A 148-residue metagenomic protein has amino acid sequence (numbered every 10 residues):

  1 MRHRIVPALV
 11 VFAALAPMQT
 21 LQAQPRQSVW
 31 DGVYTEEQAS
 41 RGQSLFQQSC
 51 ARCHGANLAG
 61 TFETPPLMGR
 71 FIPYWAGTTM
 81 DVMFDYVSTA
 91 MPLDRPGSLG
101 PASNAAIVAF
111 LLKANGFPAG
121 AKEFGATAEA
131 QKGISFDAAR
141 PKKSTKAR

Functional and structural regions predicted by a protein language model:
M1-R4: Positively charged n-region of N-terminal signal peptides that target proteins for export
P7-P17: Bacterial N-terminal signal peptides
L21-L45: Electrostatic cytochrome c docking/interface patches
R26-S28, P96-R148: Flexible coil segments in periplasmic/lumen-exposed cytochrome c-class electron-transfer proteins
G32-R41, N57-P92: Gly/Gly-Pro-rich "capping" loops immediately C-terminal to redox-active cysteine motifs in periplasmic/lumenal
G42, F46-N57, I107, L111: The canonical Cys-X-X-Cys-His
